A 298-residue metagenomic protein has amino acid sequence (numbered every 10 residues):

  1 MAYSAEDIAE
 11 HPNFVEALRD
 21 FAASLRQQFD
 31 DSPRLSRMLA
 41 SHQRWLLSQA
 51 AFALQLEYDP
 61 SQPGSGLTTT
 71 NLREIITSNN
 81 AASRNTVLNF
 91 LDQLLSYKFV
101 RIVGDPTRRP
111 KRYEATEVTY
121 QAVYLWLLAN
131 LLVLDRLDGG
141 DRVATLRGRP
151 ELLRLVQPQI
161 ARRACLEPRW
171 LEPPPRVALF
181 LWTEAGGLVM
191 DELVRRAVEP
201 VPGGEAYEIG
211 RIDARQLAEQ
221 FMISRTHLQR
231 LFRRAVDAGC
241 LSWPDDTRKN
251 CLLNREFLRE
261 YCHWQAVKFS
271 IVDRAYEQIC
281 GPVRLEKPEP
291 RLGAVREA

Functional and structural regions predicted by a protein language model:
M1-L35, D141-R162: N-terminal leader segment of winged-helix/HTH proteins
S24-Y58, R169-P200: Short alpha-helical segments that sit at the start of domains
Y58-S78, P200-Q220: Short acidic, hydrophobic short linear motifs in intrinsically disordered regions
A81-S96, M222-V236: Short amphipathic alpha-helical interaction segments
L95-D105, V236-D246: A short, conserved structural fragment
T107-A115, T247-R255: Minor-groove-contacting beta-hairpin "wing" of winged helix-turn-helix DNA-binding domains
V118-R147, F257-K287: Short, amphipathic alpha-helical interaction segments positioned at domain boundaries
D138-E199, R284-A298: Exposed, interaction-prone assembly regions rather than primary DNA-binding/catalytic cores
